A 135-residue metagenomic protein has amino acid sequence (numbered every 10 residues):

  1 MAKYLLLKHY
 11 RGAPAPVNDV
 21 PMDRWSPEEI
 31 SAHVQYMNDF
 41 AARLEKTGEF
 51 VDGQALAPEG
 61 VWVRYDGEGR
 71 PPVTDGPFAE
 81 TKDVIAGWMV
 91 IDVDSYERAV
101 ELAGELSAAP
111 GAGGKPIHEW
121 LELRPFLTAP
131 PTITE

Functional and structural regions predicted by a protein language model:
M1-E135: Conserved, structured core segments of small domains
